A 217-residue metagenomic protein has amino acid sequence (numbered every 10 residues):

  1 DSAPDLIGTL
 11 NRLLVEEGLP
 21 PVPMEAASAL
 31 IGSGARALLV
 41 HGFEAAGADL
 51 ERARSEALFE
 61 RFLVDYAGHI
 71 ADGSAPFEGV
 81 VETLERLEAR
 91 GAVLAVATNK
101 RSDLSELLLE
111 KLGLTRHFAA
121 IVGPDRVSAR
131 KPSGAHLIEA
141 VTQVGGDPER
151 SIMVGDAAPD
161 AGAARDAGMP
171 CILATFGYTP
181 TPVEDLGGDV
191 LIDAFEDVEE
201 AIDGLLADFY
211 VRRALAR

Functional and structural regions predicted by a protein language model:
D1-A29: Active-site neighborhood of HAD-like aspartate-dependent phosphohydrolases
I7, N11, S28, G32 (+5 more regions): An amphipathic alpha-helix signature
L13-L14, G34-L50, L108, A140-V141: Helix-loop "lid/cap" segments that line or gate small-molecule binding pockets
V15, E25, E85-E88, R101-S102 (+1 more regions): Asp-based, Mg2+/Mn2+-dependent phosphohydrolase catalytic module
E17, H41-V81: Metal-dependent phosphoesterase signature
A67-V96, S102-E106, G134: Short, acidic loop-to-helix structural element flanking the phosphoryl-transfer center in phosphate-processing enzymes
